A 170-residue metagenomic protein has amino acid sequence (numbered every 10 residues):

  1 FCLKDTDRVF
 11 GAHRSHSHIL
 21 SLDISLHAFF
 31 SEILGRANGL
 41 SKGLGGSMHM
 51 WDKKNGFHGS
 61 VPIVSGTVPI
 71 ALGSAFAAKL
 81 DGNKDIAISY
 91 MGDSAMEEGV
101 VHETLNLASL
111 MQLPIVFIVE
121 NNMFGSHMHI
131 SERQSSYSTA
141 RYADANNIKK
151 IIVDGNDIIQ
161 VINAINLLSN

Functional and structural regions predicted by a protein language model:
F1-M111, H129-S135, A140-N147: Cofactor-binding active-site loop characterized by glycine-rich and histidine/acidic residues
Y90, F117-I118: Residue-level marker for buried hydrophobic side chains located in beta-strands that build the well-ordered beta-sheet
V119-N170: Thiamine diphosphate
